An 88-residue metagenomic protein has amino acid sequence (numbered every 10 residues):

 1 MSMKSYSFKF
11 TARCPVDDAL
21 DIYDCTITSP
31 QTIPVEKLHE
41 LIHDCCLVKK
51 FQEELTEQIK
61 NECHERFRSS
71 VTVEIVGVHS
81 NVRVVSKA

Functional and structural regions predicted by a protein language model:
M1-A88: N-terminal intrinsically disordered, cationic/polar leader segments that include organellar targeting peptides
